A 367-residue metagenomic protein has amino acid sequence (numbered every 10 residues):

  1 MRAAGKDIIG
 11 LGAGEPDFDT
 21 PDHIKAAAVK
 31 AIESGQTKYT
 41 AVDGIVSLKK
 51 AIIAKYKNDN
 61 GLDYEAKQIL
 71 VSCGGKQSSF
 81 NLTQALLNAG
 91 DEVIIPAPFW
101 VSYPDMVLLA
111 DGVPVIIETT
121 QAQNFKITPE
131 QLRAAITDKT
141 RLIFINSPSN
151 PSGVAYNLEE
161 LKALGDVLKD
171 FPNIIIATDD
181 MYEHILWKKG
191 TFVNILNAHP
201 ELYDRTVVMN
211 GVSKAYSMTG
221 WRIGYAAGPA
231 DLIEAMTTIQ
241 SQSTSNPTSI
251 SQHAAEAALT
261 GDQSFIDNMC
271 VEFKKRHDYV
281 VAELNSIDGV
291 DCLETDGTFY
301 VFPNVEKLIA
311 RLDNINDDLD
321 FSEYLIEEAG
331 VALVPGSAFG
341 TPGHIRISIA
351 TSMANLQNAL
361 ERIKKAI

Functional and structural regions predicted by a protein language model:
M1-I9, E15-A31, D63-I367: PLP-dependent class I/II
D7-L11, K38-A41: Short N-terminal amphipathic alpha-helices
G35: N-terminal small/polar loop signature for handling phosphorylated ligands or for N-terminal nucleophile
Y39-S72: Conserved N-terminal alpha-helix of the aminotransferase class I/II PLP-enzyme fold
